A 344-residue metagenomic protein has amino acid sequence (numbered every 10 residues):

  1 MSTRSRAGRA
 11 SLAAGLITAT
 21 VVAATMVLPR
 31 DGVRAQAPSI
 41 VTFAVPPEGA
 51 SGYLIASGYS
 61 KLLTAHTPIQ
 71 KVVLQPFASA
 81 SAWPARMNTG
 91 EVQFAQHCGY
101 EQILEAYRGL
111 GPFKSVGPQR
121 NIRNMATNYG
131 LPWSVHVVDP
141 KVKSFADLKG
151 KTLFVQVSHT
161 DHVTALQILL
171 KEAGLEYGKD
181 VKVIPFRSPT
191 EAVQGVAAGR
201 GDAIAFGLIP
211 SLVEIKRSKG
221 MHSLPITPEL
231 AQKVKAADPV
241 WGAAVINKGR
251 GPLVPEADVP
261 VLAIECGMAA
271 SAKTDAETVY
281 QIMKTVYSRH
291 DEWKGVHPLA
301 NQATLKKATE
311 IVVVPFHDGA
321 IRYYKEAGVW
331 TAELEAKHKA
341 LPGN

Functional and structural regions predicted by a protein language model:
M1-S39, N344: Short, low-complexity disordered leader/linker segments with a strong preference for bacterial N-terminal type II
P38, A50, I69, S79-A82 (+6 more regions): Extracytoplasmic
P38-H66, Q70-L74, G130-A198, T309-G319 (+1 more regions): Bilobed "Venus flytrap"/periplasmic-binding protein-like clamshell domains and structurally analogous long
L54-N88, V254-E256, L341-P342: Extracytoplasmic small-molecule ligand-binding "clamshell" domains of the periplasmic binding protein/Venus flytrap
N88-N124: N-terminal segment of the mature folded domain
G99-E101, R108-K114, K141, G178-I184 (+1 more regions): Pocket-lining segment of extracytoplasmic ligand-binding domains
G150-I168, G242-A303, K307-V312: Ligand-binding clefts/hinges and TM-proximal coupling segments of bilobed small-molecule sensing domains
L208-S223, P228-A236, E277-N344: An extracytoplasmic/periplasmic, membrane-proximal ligand-sensing/linker region
